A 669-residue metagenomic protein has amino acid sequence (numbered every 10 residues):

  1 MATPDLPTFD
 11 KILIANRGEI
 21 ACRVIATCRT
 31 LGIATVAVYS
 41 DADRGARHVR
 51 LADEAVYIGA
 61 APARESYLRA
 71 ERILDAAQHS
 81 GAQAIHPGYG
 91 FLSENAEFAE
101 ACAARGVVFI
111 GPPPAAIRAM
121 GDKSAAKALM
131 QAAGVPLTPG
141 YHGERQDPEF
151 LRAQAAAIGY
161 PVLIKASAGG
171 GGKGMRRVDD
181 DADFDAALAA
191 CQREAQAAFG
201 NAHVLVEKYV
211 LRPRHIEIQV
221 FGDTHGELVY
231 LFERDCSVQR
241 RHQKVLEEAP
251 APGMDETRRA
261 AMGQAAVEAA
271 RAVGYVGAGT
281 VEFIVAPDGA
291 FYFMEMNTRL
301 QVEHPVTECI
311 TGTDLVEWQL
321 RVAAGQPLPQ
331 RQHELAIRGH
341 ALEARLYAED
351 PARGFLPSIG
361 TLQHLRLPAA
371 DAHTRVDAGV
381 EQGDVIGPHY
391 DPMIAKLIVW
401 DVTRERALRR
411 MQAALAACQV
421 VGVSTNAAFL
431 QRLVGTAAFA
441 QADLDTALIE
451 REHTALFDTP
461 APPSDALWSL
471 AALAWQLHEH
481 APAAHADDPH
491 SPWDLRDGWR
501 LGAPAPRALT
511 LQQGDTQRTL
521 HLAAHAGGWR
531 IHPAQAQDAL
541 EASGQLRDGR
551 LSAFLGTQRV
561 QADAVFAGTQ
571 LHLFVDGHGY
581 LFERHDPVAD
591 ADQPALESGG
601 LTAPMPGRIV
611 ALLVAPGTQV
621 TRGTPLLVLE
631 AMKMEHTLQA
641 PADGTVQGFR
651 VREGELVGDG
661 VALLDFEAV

Functional and structural regions predicted by a protein language model:
M1-V281, V285-H304: N-terminal beta-alpha lobe that positions the nucleotide/phosphoryl donor in ATP/NTP-coupled carboxylate activation
A84, E94-A101, E343, R353 (+2 more regions): Structured, non-catalytic alpha/beta "coupling" segments that mediate domain-domain communication and provide generic
D180, G222-E227, A286-G289, A369-A370 (+3 more regions): Short acidic-glycine loop/turn motifs at beta-strand connectors
A266, P305-A536, P625, E655 (+1 more regions): Catalytic cores of soluble metabolic enzymes centered on carboxylation/carboxyl-transfer
Q330-R338, E450-F457, H578-A603: Long, charged amphipathic helices and adjacent flexible linkers at domain junctions
A524-Q561, T569: Conserved nucleotide-binding/hydrolysis modules and their immediate coupling elements across P-loop/ASCE NTPase motors
A591-V669: Structured functional modules or segments
